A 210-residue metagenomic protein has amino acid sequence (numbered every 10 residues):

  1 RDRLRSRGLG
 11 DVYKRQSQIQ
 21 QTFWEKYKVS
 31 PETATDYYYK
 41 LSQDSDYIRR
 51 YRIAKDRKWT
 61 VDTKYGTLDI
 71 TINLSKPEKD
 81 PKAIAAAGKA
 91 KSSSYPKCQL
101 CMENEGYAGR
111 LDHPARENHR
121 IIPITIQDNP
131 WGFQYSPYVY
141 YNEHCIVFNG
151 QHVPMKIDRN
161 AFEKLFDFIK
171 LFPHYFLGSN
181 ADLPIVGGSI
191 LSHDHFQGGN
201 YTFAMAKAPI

Functional and structural regions predicted by a protein language model:
D2-L9, Y13: Single conserved hydrophobic/aromatic residue that forms the stacking wall/gate of nucleotide- or nucleobase-binding
R15-Y47: Long amphipathic alpha-helical scaffold segments
D36, S42-K82, K89-R110, T125-Q134 (+1 more regions): Extended, well-ordered protein cores
R57-W59, R120-I122, G132-P137, S179-S189: Catalytic micro-motifs at enzyme active sites that drive phosphoryl/nucleotidyl and oxygen chemistry
P114-F133, S192, Q197: Conserved alpha/beta core surface patches that mediate binding of polyanionic ligands
N118-R120, I124, G150-L177: Helical scaffold of the NTase/Pol beta-like nucleotidyltransferase catalytic core
W131-Y140, V147-Q151, N200-I210: Short, flexible helix-coil linker/hinge segments at the edges of structured domains or between repeats
K156, H174-L177, L183-S189, N200-I210: Conserved His + Asp/Glu catalytic blocks
